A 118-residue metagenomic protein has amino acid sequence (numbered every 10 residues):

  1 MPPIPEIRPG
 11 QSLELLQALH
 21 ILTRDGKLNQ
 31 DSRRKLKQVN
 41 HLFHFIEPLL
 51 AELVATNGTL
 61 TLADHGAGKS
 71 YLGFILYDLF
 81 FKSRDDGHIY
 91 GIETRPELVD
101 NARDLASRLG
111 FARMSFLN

Functional and structural regions predicted by a protein language model:
M1-A55, F74, D78: S-adenosyl-L-methionine
L53-T59, S83-D86: Short helix-terminating capping/connector loops at secondary-structure junctions
N57-G68: Conserved class I S-adenosyl-L-methionine
K69-R84: Conserved SAM-binding loop of SAM-dependent methyltransferases across substrates and taxa, primarily the Class I
H88-E93: Conserved SAM-binding motif I beta-strand of class I
D100-N118: S-adenosyl-L-methionine
